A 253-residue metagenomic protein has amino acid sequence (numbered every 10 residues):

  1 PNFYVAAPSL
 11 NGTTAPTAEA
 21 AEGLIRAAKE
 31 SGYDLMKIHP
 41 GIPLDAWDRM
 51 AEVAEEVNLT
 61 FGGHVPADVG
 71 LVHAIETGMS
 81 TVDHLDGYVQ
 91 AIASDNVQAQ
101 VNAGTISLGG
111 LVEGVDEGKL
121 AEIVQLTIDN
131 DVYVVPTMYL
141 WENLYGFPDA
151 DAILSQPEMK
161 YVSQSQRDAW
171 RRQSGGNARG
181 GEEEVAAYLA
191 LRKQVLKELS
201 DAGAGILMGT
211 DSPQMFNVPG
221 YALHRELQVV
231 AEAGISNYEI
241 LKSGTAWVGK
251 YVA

Functional and structural regions predicted by a protein language model:
P1-A6, W47-H64, T127: Alpha-helix-loop-beta-strand connector modules within alpha/beta enzyme cores
P1-N2, T13-E19, V72-G78, V82-Q90 (+1 more regions): Metal-associated gating/positioning segment near the N- to mid-region
F3-A7, M36-I38, F61-H64, V82-D83 (+2 more regions): Hydrophobic faces of well-ordered beta-strands that scaffold small-molecule active sites in alpha/beta enzyme cores
Y4-A20, G62, E184: Active-site mouth loops of central-metabolism enzymes
T13, L24-L35, H39-I42, Y88-A233: Active-site neighborhoods of metal-dependent hydrolases
T14-A28, V65-V72: Short, acidic/polar
G32, E56-N58, E76-V82, D131: Glycine-enriched alpha-helix->loop->beta-strand junction motifs that scaffold or abut catalytic
V218, S236-K242, G249-A253: Acidic, glycine-enriched loop/beta-strand segments at the rims of small-molecule binding/catalytic pockets
